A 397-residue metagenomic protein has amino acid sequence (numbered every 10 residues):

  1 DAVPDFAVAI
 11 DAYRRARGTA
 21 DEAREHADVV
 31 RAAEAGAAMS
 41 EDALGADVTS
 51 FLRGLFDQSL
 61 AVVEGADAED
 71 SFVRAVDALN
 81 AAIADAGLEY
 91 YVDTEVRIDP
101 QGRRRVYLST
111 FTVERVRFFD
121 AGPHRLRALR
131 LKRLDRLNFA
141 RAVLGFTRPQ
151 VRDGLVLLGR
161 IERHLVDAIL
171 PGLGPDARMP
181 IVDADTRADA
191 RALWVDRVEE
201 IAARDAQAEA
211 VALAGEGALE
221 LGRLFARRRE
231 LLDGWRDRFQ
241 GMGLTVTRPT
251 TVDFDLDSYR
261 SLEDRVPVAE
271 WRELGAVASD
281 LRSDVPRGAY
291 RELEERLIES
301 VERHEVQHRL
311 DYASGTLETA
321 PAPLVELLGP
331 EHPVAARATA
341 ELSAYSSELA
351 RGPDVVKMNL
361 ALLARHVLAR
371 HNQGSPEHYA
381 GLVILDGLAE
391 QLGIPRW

Functional and structural regions predicted by a protein language model:
P4, V8-R15, A20, R24-A35 (+5 more regions): Long, well-structured alpha-helical subdomains associated with metal-dependent extracellular/ecto-lumenal hydrolases
R15, E22-R309, A313, R337-E341: Acidic/His-rich structured neighborhood in mature extracellular/periplasmic domains
A168-G172, G315, A320-P321, M358: General "foldedness" signal
A177, P323, R365-H366: Short, surface-exposed, charged/polar-biased interaction segments
V306-L317, E348-V355: Alpha-helix capping/termination and helix-coil
Y312-E341: Post-HEXXH active-site segment of zinc metalloproteases
L342, S346-S347: Extended, hydrophobic/aromatic-rich amphipathic alpha-helical segments that build helical scaffolds
